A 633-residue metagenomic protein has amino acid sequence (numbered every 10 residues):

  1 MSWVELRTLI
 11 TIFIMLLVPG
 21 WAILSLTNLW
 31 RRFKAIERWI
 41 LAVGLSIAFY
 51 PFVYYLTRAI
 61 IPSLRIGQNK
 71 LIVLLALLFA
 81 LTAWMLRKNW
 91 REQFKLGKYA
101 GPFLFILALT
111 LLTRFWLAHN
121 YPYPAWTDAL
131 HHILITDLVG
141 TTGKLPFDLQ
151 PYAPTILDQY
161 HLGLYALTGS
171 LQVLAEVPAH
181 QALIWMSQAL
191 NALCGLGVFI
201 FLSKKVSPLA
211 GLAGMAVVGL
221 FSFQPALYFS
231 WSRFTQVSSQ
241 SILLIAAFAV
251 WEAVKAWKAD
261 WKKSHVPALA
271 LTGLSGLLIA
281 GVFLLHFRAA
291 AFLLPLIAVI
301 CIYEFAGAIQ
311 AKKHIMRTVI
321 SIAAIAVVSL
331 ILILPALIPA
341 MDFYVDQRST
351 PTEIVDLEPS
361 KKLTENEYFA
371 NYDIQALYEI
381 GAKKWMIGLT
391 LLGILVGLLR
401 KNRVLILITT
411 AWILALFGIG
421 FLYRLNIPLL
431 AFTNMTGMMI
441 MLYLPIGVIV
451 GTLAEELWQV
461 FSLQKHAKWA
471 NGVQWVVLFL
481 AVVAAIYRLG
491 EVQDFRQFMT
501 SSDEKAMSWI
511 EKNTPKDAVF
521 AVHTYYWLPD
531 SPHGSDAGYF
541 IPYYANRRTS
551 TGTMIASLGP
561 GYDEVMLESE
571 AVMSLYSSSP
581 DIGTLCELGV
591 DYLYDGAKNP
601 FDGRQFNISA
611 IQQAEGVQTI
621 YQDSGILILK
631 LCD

Functional and structural regions predicted by a protein language model:
M1-G97: Membrane-embedded, hydrophobic transmembrane alpha-helices
W3-I10, A59-N69, N120-T127, P154 (+9 more regions): Membrane-helix boundary/interfacial segments in multi-pass membrane proteins
T11, L196, F287, S349-K362 (+2 more regions): Extracytoplasmic
V18, C301-I302, G307, I331 (+1 more regions): Hydrophobic, aromatic-rich transmembrane alpha-helices and their immediate juxtamembrane boundary segments
R91-A100, L209, D260-L269, A308-A323 (+2 more regions): Membrane-interface helix-loop-helix junctions at transmembrane boundaries of multi-pass membrane enzymes, predominantly
K98-G101, F105-L244, W261-K262, F495-M499 (+4 more regions): Active-site lumenal/periplasmic loops and adjacent helix-entry segments of GT-C-fold, multi-pass membrane
P102-A108, L277-I279, I297, K312-I338 (+1 more regions): Hydrophobic alpha-helical membrane-interfacial segments at the cytosolic entry of transmembrane helices
S264-H286: Membrane-interface alpha helices of multi-pass inner-membrane proteins
